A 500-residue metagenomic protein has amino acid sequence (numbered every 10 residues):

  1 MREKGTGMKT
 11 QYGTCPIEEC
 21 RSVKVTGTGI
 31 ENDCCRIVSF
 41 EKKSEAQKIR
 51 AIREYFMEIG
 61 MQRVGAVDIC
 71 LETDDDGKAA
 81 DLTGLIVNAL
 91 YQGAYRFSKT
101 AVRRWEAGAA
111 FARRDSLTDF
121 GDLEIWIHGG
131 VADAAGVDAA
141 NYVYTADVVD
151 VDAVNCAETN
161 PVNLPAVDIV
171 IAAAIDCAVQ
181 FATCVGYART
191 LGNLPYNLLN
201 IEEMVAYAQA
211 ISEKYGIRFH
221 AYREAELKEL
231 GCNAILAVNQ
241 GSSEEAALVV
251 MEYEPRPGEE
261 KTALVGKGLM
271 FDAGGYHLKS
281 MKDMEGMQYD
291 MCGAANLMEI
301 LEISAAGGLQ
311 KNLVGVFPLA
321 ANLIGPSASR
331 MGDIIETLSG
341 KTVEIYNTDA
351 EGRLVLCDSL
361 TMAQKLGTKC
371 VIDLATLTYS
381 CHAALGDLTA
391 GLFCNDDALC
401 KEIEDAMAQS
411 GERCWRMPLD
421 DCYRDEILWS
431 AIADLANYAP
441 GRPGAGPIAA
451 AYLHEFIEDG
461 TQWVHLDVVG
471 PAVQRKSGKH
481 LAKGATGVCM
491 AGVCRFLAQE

Functional and structural regions predicted by a protein language model:
R2-K261, V265-G268: Short amphipathic alpha-helical segment within the helicase RecA-like ATPase core that mediates nucleic-acid
M8-C34, A66, V137, V151 (+2 more regions): A generic structural signal for tightly packed, nonpolar segments enriched in small/aliphatic residues
